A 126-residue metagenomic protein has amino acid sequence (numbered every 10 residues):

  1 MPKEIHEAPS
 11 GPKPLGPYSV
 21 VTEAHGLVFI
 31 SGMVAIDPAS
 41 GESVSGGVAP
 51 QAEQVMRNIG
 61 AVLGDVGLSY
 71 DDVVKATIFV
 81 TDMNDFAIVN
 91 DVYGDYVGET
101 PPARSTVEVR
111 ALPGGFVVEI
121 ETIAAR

Functional and structural regions predicted by a protein language model:
P2-R126: Short, polar/acidic, helix-capping and beta-turn segments at strand->helix junctions that line the mouths
